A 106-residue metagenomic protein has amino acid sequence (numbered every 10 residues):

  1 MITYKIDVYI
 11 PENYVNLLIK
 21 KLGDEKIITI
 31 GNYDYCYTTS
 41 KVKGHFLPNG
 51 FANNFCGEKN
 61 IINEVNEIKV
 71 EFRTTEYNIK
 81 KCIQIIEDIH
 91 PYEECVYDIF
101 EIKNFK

Functional and structural regions predicted by a protein language model:
M1-K106: Hydrophobic structural segments
